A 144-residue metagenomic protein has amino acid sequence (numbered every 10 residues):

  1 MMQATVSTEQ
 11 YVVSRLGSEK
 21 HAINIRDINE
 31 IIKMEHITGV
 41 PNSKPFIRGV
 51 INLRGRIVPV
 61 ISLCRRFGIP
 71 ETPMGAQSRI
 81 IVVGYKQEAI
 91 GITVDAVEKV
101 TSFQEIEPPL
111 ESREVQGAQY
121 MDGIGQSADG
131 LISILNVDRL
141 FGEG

Functional and structural regions predicted by a protein language model:
M1-G144: An acidic, low-aromatic, low-complexity terminal/linker signal
